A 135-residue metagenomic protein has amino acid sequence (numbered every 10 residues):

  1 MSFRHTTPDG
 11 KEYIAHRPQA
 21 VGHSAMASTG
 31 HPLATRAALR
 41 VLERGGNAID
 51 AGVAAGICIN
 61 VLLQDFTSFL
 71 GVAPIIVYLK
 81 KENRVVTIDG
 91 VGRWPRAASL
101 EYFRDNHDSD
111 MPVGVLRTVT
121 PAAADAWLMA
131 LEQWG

Functional and structural regions predicted by a protein language model:
M1-R36, R40, A48-G135: Noncatalytic scaffold domains of N-terminal-nucleophile
